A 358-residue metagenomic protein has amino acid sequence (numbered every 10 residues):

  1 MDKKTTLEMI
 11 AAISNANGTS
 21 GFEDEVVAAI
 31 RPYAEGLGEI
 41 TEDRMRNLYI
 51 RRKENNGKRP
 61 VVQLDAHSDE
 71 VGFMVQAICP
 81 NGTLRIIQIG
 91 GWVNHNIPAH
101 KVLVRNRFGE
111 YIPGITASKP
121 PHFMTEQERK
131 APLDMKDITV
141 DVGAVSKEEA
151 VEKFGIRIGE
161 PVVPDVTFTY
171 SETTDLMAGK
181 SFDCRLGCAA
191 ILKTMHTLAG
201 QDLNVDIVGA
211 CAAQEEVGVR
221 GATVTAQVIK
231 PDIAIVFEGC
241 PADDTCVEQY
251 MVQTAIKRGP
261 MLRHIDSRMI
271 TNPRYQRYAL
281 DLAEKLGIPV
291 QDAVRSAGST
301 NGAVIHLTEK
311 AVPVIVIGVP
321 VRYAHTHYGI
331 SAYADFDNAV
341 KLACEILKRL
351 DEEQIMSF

Functional and structural regions predicted by a protein language model:
M1-F358: N-terminal hydrophobic/helix-forming segments and targeting peptides
